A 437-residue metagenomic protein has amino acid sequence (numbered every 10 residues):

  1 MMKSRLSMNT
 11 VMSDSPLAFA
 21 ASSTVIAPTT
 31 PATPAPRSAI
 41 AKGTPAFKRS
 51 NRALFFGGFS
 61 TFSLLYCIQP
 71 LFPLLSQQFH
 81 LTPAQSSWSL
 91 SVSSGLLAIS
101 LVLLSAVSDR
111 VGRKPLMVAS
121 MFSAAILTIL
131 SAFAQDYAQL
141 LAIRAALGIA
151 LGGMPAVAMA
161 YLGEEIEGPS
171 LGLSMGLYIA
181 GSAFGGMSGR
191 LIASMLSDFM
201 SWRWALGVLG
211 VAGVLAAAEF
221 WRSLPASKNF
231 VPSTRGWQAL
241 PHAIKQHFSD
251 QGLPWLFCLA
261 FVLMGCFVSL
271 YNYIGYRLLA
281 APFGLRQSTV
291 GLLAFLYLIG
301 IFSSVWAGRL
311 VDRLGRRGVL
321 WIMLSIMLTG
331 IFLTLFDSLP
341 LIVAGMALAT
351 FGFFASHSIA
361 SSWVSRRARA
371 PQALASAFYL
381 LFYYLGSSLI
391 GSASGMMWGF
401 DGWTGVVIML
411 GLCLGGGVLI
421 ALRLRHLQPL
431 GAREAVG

Functional and structural regions predicted by a protein language model:
R37-P45, P225-F257: Juxtamembrane intracellular "pre-TM" segments in multi-pass secondary transporters
I99-A138: Conserved MFS/SLC helix-loop-helix module at the cytosolic interface between two early adjacent transmembrane helices
L101-G112, F302-G315, W398: Helix-to-loop junctions at the C-terminal end of transmembrane segments in multipass secondary transporters
L116-I129, G318-F332, I408-G411: Structural signature of the two symmetry-related core transmembrane helices
S123, L127, A138-L147, P340-L348: Paired small-residue
Q139, G168, L173-P225: Helix-loop-helix hairpin linking two adjacent transmembrane segments in secondary transporters
I143-F184: Cytoplasmic helix-loop-helix junction between adjacent transmembrane helices in 12-TM secondary transporters
R317-A360: C-terminal transmembrane helical hairpin of 12-TM major facilitator-type secondary transporters
